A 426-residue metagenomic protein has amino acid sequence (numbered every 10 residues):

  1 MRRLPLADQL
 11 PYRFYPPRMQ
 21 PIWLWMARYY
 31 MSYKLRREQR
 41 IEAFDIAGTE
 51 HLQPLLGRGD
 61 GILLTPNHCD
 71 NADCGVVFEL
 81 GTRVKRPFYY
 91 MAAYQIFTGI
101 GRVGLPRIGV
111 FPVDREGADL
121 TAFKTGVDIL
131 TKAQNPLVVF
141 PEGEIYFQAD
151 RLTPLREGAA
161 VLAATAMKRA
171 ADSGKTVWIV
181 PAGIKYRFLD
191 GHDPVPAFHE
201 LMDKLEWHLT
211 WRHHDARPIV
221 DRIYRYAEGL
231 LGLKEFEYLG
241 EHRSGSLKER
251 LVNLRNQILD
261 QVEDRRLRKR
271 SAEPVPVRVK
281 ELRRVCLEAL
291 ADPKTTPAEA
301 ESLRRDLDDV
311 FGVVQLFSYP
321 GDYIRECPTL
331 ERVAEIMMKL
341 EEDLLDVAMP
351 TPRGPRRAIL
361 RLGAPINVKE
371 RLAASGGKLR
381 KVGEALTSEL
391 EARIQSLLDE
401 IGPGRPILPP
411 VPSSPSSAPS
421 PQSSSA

Functional and structural regions predicted by a protein language model:
M1-A72, V77-R86, L120-T121, V127-Q134 (+3 more regions): Membrane-interfacial terminal anchoring regions of lipid-handling membrane enzymes
D45-G48, F111-R115: Short acidic-hydrophobic, aromatic-tinged amphipathic segments that line or gate anion-handling sites
L63-T65, P112, V138-F140: Structural motif
Y89-Y94: Short internal beta-strands
F97-G101: Short, glycine/polar-rich helix-capping loops at beta-to-alpha or helix-loop-helix junctions that flank or form
R102-V103, L152: Short glycine-biased active-site loop of nucleotidyltransferases that positions the nucleotide triphosphate and helps
G104-L105, G109: Domain-scale detector for complete catalytic domains at protein termini or as standalone homologs
G143: Active-site metal-binding loops of divalent metal-dependent hydrolases
